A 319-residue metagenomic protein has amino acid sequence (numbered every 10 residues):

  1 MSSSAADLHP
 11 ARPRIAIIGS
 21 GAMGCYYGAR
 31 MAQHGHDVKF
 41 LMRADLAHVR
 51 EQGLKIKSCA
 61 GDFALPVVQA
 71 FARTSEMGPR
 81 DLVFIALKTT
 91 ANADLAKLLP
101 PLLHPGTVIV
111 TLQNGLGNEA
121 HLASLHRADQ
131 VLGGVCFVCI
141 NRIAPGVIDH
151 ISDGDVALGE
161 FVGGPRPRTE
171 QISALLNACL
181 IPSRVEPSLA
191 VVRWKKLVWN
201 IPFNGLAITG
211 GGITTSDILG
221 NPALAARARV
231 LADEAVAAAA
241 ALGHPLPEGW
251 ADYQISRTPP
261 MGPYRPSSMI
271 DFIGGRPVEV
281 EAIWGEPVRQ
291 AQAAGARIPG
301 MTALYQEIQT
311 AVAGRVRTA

Functional and structural regions predicted by a protein language model:
S2, H9-A11, D217, A226-A319: NAD(P)-dependent Rossmann-like dehydrogenase/reductase catalytic/cofactor-binding core
S2-L65: NAD(P)+-binding Rossmann beta1-loop-alpha1 motif at the extreme N-terminus of oxidoreductases
P13-R14, D81, G154: Nucleotide donor/acceptor-binding cores
A29, Q33, K97-P101, S124 (+2 more regions): Short, well-ordered alpha-helices that flank and scaffold nucleotide-derived cofactor binding pockets
A64-V147: Rossmann-like NAD(P)(H) cofactor-binding subdomain of soluble oxidoreductases
L102, S124-Q130, I143-P202, L206-E248: Internal alpha-helical scaffold of NAD(P)-dependent oxidoreductase catalytic cores
